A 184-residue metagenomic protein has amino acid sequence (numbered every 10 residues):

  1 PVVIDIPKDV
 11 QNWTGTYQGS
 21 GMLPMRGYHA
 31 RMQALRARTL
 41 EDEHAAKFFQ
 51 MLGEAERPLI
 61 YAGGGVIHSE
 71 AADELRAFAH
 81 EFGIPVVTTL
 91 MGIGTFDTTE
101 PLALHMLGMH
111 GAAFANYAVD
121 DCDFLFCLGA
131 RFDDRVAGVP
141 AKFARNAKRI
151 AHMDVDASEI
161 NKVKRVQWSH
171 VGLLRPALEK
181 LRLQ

Functional and structural regions predicted by a protein language model:
P1-E54: Conformationally flexible catalytic loops at phosphate/diphosphate-handling active centers
I4-P7, Y61, C127-G129, D154: Short beta-strand segments
D5, G83-L90, A151-D154: Short internal beta-strands
I6-N12, G64-V66, A157: Glycine-rich beta-alpha junction loops
T14-Y17, A71, T99, V163: Short, well-ordered secondary-structure micro-motifs
M22, R26-G27, L40-E41, K47-L125: Anionic-ligand anchoring segments at beta-strand to alpha-helix junctions in alpha/beta enzyme folds, i.e., glycine
A34-A37, Y61-G64, S169: Flexible, glycine/proline-enriched loop segments at strand-loop-helix junctions that form or flank small-ligand binding
G92-Q184: Glycine-rich, acidic loop regions that bind phosphate or pyrophosphate groups
